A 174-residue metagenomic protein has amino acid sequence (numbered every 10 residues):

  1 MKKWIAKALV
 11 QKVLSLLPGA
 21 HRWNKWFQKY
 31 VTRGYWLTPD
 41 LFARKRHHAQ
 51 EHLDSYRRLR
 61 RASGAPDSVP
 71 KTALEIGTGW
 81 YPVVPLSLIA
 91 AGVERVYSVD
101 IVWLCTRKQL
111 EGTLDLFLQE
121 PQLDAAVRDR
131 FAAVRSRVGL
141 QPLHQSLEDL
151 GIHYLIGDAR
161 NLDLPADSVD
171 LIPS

Functional and structural regions predicted by a protein language model:
M1-L41: Membrane-proximal basic amphipathic "stem/tether" segments
N24-P70, V83: Class I SAM-dependent methyltransferase Rossmann-like catalytic core, especially the SAM/SAH-binding loop
S68-Y81, L88, V96-D100: Conserved class I S-adenosyl-L-methionine
L74, I172-P173: N-terminal Rossmann-like NAD(P) cofactor-binding module of classical short-chain dehydrogenase/reductase
V83-I89, K108-L110: A short acidic (Asp/Glu
R95-Q122: Long, hydrophobic, well-ordered secondary-structure blocks that form the structural core and pocket-lining surfaces
L114-D158: S-adenosyl-L-methionine
G157-I172: A short acidic, Gly/Pro-enriched loop at the edge of an enzyme's catalytic core that lines a small-molecule cofactor
